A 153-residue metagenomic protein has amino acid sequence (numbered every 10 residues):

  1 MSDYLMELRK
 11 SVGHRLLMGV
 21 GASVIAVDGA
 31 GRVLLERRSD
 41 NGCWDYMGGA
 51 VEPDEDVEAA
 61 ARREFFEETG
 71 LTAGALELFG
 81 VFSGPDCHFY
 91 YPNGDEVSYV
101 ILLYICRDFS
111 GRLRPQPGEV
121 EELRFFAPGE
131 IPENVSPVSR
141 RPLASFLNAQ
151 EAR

Functional and structural regions predicted by a protein language model:
M1-S23: Acidic, metal-coordinating catalytic segment for phosphate/diphosphate chemistry, firing primarily on the Nudix
H14-M18, N93-V100, P117: A generic structural micro-feature
V20-A22, G31, V100-L102, E121: Change "...and in nucleic-acid phosphodiester-cleaving endonucleases..." to "...and in nucleic-acid processing enzymes
A26, L103-R107, R124: Short, well-ordered beta-strand micro-motif
D28-E68: Conserved Nudix-box catalytic region and its N-terminal flanking loop in Nudix hydrolases and closely related
G42-W44, G111-R153: Nudix hydrolase/Nudix homology domain
T72-F82: A short coil-to-beta-strand element that immediately follows conserved catalytic motifs
F82-R112: Active-site-adjacent beta-strand/loop module that shapes the phosphate/pyrophosphate-binding cleft
